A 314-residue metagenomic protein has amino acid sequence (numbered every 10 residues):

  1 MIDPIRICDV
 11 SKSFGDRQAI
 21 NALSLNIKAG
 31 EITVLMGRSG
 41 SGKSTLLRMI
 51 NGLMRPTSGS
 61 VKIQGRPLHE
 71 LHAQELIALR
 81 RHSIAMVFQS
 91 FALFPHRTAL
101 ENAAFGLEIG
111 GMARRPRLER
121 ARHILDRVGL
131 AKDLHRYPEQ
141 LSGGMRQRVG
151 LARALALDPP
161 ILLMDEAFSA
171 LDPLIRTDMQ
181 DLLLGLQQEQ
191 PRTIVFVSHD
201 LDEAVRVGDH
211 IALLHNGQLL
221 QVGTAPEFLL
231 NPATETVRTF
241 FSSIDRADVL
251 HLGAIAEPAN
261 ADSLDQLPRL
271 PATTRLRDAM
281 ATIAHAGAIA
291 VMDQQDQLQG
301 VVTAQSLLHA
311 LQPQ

Functional and structural regions predicted by a protein language model:
N51: Helix-to-loop junction immediately C-terminal to a conserved catalytic motif
R66-P67, A104, E108, R115-D133 (+1 more regions): Conserved ABC ATPase "signature" region
H69-A85, I109, R115-L118, N231-P232: ABC ATPase NBD coupling module
R81, R136-E139, L157: Conserved signature/switch motifs of ABC ATPase nucleotide-binding domains
N216-G217: Conserved ABC ATPase "signature" C-loop
V222-G223, N231, V301: ABC ATPase "signature
D265-Q295, V302-Q314: The conserved cystathionine-beta-synthase
